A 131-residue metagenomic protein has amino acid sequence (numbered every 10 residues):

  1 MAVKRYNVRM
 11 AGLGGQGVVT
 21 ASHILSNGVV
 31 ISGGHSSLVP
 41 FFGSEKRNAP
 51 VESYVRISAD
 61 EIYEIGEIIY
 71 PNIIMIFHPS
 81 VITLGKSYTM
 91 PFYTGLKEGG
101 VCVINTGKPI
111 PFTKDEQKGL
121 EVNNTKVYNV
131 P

Functional and structural regions predicted by a protein language model:
M1-P131: Active-site cofactor/cluster-binding pocket
